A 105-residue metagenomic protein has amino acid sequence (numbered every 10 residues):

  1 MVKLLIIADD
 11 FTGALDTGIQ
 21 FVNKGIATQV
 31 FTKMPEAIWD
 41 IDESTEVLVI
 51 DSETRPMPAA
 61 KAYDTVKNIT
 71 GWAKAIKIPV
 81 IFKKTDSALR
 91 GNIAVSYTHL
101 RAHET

Functional and structural regions predicted by a protein language model:
K3-L5, D10-D64: N-terminal glycine-rich anion-binding loop in soluble enzyme alpha/beta folds
D10-G13, T85-A94: Gly/Ser/Thr-rich loops at beta-strand to alpha-helix junctions that form or flank small-molecule/cofactor-binding
D16, N68, V95: Short Gly/charged-rich anion-binding patches and loops
K24, A75-I76, H103: Alpha-helix C-cap/termination motif
M57-L89: Alpha/propeptide regions of enzymes that mature by internal proteolysis
D64, A94-Y97: "Short basic amphipathic alpha-helical interaction patches in structured regions
T98-T105: Conserved small/polar residues in nucleotide/adenosyl-binding loops
